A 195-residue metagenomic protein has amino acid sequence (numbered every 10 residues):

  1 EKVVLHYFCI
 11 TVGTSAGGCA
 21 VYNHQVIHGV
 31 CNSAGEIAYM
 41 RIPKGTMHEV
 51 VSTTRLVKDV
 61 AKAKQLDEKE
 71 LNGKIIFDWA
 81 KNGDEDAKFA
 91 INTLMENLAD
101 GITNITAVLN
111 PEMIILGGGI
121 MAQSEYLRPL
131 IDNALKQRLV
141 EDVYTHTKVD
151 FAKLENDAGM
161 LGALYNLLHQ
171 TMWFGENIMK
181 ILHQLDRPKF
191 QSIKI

Functional and structural regions predicted by a protein language model:
E1-V3, V26, R41-I195: ATP-binding/phosphotransfer module of carbohydrate and carboxylate kinases, centering on a glycine-rich
H6-T11, G17: Short glycine-aspartate micro-motif
S15-A16, L56: Conserved sequence/active-site signature of Rossmann-fold short-chain dehydrogenase/reductase
A16-G17, A38: Histidine-centered metal-chelating micro-motifs
C19, G29-V30: Amphipathic coiled-coil signal-relay and dimerization helices
Y22-N23: A cytosolic small-molecule/anion-sensing beta-strand core signal
C31-N32, I42: Short clusters of small/polar residues that mark proteolytic maturation junctions
A34-E36: A short acidic/small-residue loop/turn micro-motif
